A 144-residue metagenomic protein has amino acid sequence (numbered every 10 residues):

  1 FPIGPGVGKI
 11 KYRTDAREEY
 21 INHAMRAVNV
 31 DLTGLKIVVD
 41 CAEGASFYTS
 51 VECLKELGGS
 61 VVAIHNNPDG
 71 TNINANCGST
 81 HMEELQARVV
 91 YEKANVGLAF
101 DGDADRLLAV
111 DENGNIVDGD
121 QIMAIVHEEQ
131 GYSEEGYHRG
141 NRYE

Functional and structural regions predicted by a protein language model:
F1-E92: Gly/Ser/Thr-enriched, mixed-charge loops and adjacent short helices that form phosphate/oxyanion-binding elements
F1-I21, R26, E112-E144: Proline/glycine-rich low-complexity loops and linkers
L35, D105, E135-G136: Structural beta-strand/beta-sheet cores of well-ordered domains, especially the beta-sheet scaffolds that support
D40, A99-D101, G140: Short beta-strand segments
E43-F47, A104-D105, Y143: Gly/Ser/Thr-rich loops at beta-strand to alpha-helix junctions that form or flank small-molecule/cofactor-binding
N66, A75, A109-E112, D118-G119: Generic structural "secondary-structure junction" signal
P68-N72, R106, M123-I125: Short gly/pro/ser/thr-enriched loop/turn and capping motifs at secondary-structure boundaries
V89-I116: Glycine-rich phosphate-binding loop
